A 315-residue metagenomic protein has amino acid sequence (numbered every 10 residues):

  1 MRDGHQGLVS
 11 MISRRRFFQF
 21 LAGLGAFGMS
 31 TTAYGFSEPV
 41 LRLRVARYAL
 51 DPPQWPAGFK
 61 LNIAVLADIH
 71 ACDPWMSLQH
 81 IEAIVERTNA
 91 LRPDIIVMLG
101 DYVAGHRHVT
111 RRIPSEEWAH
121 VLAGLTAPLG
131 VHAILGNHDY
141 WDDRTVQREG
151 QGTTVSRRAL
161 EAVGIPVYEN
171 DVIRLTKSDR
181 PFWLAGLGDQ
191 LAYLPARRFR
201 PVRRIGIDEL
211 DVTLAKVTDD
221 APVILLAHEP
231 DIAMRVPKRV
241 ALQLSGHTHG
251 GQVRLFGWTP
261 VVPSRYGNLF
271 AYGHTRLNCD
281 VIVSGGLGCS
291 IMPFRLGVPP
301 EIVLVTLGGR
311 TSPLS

Functional and structural regions predicted by a protein language model:
R2-S10, R16-S37: N-terminal export signals
M11, G28-A64, A83-E86: C-terminal segment of N-terminal export signals and the immediately downstream linker at the start of the mature
P52-I63, I165, V172-L184, R276-V281: Beta-strand-turn-beta hairpins that frame and shape the catalytic cleft of phosphate-ester-processing enzymes
K60-H70, P181-L191, I224-A227, D280-G286: Active-site-proximal beta-strand elements of phosphoester/diester hydrolases
K60-R158, A162-V163: Membrane-embedded segments
L66-A67, I96-D101, G130-N137, Y168-N170 (+3 more regions): Active-site neighborhood of phospho(di)ester-bond hydrolases with catalytic His/Asp-centered motifs
D143-I165, K177-V223, A233, R295: Binuclear metal-dependent hydrolase catalytic cores centered on His/Asp/Glu-rich metal-binding motifs
I224, E229-L307, T311: Conserved beta-sheet core of the metallophosphoesterase superfamily
